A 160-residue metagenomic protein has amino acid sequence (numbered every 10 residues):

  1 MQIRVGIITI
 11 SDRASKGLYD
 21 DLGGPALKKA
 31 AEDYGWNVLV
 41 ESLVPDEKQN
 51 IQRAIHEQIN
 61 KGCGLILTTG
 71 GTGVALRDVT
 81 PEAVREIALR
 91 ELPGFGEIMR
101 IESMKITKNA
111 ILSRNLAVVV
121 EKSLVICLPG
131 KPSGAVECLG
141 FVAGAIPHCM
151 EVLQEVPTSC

Functional and structural regions predicted by a protein language model:
M1-C160: Non-catalytic beta/alpha edge segments that cap or flank active sites
